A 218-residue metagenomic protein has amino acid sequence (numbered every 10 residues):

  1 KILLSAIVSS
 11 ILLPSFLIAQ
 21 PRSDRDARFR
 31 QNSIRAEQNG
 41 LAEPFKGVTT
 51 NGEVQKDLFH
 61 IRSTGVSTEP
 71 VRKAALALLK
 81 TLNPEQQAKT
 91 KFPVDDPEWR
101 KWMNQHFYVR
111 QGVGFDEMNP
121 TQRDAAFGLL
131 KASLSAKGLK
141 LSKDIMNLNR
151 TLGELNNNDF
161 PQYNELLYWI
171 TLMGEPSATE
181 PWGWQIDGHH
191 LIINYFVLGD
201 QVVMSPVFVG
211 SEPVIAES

Functional and structural regions predicted by a protein language model:
K1-I2: Positively charged n-region of N-terminal signal peptides that target proteins for export
S5-S15: Bacterial N-terminal signal peptides
P21-D57, T64-G65, D96-S218: Acidic/His-rich structured neighborhood in mature extracellular/periplasmic domains
S63-K101: Mature N-terminal segment immediately following signal peptide/propeptide cleavage in secreted/periplasmic
